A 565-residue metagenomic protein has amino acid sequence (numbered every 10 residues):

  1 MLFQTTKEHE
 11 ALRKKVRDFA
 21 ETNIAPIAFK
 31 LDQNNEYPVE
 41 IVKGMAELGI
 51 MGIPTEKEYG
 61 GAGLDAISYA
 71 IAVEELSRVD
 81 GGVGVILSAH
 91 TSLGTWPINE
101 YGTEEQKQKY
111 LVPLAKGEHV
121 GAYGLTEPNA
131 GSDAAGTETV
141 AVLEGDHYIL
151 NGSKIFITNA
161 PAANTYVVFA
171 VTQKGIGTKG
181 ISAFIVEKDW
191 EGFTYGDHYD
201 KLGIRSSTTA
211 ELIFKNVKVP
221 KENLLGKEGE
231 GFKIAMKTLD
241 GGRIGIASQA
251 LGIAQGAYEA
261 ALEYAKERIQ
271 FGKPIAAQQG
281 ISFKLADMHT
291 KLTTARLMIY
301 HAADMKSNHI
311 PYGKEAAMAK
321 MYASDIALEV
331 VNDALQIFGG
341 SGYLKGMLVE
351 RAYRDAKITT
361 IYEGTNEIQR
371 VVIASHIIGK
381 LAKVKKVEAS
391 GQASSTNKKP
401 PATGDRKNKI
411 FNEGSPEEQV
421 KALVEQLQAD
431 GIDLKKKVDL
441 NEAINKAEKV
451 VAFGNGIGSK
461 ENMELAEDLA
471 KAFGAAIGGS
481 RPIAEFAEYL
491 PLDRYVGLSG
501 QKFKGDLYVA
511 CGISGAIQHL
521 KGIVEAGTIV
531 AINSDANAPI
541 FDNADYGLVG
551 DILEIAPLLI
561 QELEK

Functional and structural regions predicted by a protein language model:
M1-A89, Y101-Q106, P113-E118, G131-A134 (+4 more regions): Alpha-helical interface subdomain recognition
G49, A382-K565: N-terminal glycine-rich FAD/FM-binding segment characteristic of electron-transfer flavoproteins
G49, V73-S77, A170, V186-E191 (+1 more regions): Short Ser/Thr-interspersed hydrophobic loop/turn segments at strand-loop and sheet-helix junctions that line or gate
L114, N129-S132, F156-N159, Q173-G175 (+1 more regions): Short Gly/Pro-enriched turn/cap motifs at secondary-structure boundaries
G117-L125: A short, Trp-centered hydrophobic/proline-enriched beta-strand micro-motif
G136, E191-P220: Flexible, small-/acidic-enriched active-site or ligand-binding loops
D146-H147, N151-Y195: A short core secondary-structure module
I213-I234: A short, charged helix-loop
